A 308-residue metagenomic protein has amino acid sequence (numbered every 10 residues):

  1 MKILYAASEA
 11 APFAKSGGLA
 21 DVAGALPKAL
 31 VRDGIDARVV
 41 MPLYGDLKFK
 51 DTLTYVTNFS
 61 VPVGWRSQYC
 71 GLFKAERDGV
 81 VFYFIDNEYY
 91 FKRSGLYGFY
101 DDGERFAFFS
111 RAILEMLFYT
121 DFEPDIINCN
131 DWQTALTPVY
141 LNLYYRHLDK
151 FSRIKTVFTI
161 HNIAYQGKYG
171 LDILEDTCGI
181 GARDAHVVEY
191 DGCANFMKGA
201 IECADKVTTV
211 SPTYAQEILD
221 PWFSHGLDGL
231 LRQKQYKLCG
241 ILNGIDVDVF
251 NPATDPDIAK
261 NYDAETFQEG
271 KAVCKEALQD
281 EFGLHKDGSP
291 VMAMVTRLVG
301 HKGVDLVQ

Functional and structural regions predicted by a protein language model:
M1-Q308: Catalytic cores of nucleotide-sugar-dependent glycosyltransferases that transfer UDP/GDP/TDP-activated
